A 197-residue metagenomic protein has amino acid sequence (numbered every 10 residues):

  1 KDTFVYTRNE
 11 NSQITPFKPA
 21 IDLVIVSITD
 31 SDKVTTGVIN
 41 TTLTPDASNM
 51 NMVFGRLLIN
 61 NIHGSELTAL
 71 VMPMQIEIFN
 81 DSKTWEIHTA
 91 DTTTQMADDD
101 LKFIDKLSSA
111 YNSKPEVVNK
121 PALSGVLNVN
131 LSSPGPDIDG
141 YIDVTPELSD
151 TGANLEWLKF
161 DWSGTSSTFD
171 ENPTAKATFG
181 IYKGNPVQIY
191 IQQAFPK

Functional and structural regions predicted by a protein language model:
K1-K197: Core sequence-specific DNA-binding domains of diverse transcription factors
